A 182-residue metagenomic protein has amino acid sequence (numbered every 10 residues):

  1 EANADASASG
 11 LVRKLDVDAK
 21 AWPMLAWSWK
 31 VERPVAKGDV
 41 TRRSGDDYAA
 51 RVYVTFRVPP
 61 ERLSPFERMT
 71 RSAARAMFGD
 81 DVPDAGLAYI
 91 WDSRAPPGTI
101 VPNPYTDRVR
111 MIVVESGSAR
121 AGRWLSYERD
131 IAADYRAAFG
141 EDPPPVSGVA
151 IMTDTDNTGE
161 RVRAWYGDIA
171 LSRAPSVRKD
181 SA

Functional and structural regions predicted by a protein language model:
E1-G10: Short carbohydrate-recognition loop motifs
K14-L25, S118-A121: Extracellular/lumenal carbohydrate-interaction signature centered on repeated Trp-anchored short motifs
W22-E32, S147-T153: A short beta-strand element within beta-rich, extracytoplasmic domains of secreted/secretory-pathway proteins
S28-P34, R57-P59, A132: Solvent-exposed strand-to-loop "edge" motifs in beta-rich extracellular domains
T41-G45, E160: Short consensus segments that form the blades of beta-propeller domains, in both extracellular/periplasmic
D47, R51, F56-Y105: Extracellular/luminal beta-rich ligand-recognition and adhesion surfaces characterized by aromatic-Gly/Pro-enriched
A50-V52, D107-G117, A121-E160: Extracellular beta-strand ligand-recognition surfaces/modules
V149, D168-L171: Extracellular beta-strand elements of beta-rich domains used for carbohydrate recognition/degradation or cell-matrix
